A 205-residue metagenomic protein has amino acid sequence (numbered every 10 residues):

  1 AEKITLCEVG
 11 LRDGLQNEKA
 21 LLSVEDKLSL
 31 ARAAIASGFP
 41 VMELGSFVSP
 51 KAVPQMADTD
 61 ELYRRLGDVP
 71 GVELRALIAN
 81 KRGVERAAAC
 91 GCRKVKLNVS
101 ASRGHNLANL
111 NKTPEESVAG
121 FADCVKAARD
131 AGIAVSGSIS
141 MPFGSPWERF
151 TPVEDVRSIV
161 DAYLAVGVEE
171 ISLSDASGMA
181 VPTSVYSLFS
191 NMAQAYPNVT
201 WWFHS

Functional and structural regions predicted by a protein language model:
L6-K27, V72-K81, A108-P114, M141-D155 (+1 more regions): Active-site mouth loops of central-metabolism enzymes
C7-V9, R93-S102, S136-S140: Non-cysteine beta-strand/loop elements that form the S-adenosyl-L-methionine
G14, A34, A87, V95 (+2 more regions): Conserved, mostly hydrophobic/aromatic
V24-V72, I78-R86, G91: Glycine-rich, positively charged N-terminal anion/phosphate-binding segment
P40-R65, V99-K112, M141-W147, S172-T183: Glycine-rich, proline-tolerant flexible connector loops at the mouths of alpha/beta enzymes
A52-A76, E115-G137, T183-F203: Alpha-helix-loop-beta-strand connector modules within alpha/beta enzyme cores
Q55-M56, R86-G91, W147-V156, V181-A193: Distinct, well-ordered alpha-helical segments
S102-E170, S174-A176: Conserved anion-binding
